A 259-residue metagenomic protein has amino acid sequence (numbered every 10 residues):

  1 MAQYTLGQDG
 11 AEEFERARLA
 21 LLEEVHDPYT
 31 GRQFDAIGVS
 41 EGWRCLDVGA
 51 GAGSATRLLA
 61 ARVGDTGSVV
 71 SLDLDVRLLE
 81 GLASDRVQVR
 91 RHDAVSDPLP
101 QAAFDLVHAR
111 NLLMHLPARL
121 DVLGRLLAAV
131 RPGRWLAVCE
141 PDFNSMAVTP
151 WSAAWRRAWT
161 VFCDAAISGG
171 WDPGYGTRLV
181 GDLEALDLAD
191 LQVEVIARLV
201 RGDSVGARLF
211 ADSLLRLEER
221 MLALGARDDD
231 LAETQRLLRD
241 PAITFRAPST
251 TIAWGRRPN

Functional and structural regions predicted by a protein language model:
M1-R16, A20-L21, D27: N-terminal, positively charged/glycine-rich alpha-helical extensions of SAM-dependent methyltransferases
E24-W43, L58: Conserved alpha-helix/loop element of class I SAM-dependent methyltransferases that forms part of the SAM/SAH-binding
L46, G51-D97: Class I SAM-dependent methyltransferase SAM/SAH-binding core
S96-L106: A short acidic, Gly/Pro-enriched loop at the edge of an enzyme's catalytic core that lines a small-molecule cofactor
D105-L120: A short SAM/SAH-binding and catalytic strip from SAM-dependent methyltransferases
L120-W135: A short glycine-rich, Lys/Arg-flanked "PGG" loop and its adjoining helix->strand segment in the class I
A137-S204, E219-A223: Conserved catalytic/acceptor-binding region of the Class I
A189-N259: Conserved Class I S-adenosyl-L-methionine
